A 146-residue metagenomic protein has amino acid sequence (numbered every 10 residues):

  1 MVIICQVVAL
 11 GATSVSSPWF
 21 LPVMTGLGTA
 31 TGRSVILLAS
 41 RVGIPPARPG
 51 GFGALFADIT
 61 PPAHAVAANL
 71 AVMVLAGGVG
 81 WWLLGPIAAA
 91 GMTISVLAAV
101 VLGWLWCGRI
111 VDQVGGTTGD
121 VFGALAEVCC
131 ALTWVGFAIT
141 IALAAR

Functional and structural regions predicted by a protein language model:
M1-R146: Hydrophobic alpha-helical transmembrane segments
